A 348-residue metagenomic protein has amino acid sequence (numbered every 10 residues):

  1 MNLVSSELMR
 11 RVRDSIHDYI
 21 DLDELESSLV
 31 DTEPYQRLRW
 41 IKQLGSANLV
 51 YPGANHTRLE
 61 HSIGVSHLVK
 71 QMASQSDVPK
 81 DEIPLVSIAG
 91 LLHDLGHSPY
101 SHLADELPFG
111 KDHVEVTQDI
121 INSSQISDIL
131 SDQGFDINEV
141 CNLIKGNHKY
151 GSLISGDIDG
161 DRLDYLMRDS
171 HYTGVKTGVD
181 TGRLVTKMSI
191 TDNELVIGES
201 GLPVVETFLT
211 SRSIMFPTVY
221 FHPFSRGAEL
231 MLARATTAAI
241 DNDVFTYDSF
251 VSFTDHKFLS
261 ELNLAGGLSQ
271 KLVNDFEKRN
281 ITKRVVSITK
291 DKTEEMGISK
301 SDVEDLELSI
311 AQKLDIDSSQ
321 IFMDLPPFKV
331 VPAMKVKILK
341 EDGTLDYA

Functional and structural regions predicted by a protein language model:
M1-L85, H97-A348: Histidine-centered, transition-metal-coordinating active-site segments
V86-L91: Short alpha-helical catalytic segment bearing the HExxH-like zincin motif of zinc-dependent metalloproteases
